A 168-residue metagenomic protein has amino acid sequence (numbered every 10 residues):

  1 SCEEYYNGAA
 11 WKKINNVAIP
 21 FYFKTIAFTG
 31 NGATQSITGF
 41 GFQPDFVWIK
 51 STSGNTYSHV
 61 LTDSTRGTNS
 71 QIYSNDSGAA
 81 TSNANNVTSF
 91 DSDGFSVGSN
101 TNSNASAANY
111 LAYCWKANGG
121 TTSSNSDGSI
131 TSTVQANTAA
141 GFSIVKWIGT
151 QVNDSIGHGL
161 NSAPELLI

Functional and structural regions predicted by a protein language model:
S1-A9: Surface-exposed receptor/substrate recognition regions of extracellular proteins
N7, N16-I168: Surface-exposed molecular-recognition determinants
K12-I14: A structural motif specific to WD40 beta-propellers
